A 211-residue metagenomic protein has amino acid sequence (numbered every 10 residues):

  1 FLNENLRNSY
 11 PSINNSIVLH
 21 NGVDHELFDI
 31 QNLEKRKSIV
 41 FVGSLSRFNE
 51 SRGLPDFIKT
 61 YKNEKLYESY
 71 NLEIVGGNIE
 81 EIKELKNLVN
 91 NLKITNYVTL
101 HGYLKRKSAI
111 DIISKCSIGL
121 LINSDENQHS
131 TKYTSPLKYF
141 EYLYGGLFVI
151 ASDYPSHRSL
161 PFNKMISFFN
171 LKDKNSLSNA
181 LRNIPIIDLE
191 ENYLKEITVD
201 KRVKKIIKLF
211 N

Functional and structural regions predicted by a protein language model:
N5, G22: Carbohydrate-associated surface elements
N32-K62, L72-E73: Conserved donor-binding/catalytic core segment of Leloir-type glycosyltransferases
S69-Y70, N179-K195: Conserved donor-nucleotide binding/catalytic region of nucleotide-linked donor-dependent transferases
G76, K83-I113: Nucleotide-activated donor-binding/catalytic signature segment of Leloir-type glycosyltransferases, i.e., the conserved
I110, K132-Y144, P155-R158: Short alpha-helical segment that forms part of, or immediately flanks, the ligand-binding pocket in carbohydrate-active
I112-K132, L147: Acidic donor-binding loop of glycosyltransferase active sites
F162-K174, L181-P185: Conserved acidic donor-binding segment of nucleotide-sugar-dependent glycosyltransferases
N183, E196-N211: C-terminal alpha-helical cap of glycosyltransferases
